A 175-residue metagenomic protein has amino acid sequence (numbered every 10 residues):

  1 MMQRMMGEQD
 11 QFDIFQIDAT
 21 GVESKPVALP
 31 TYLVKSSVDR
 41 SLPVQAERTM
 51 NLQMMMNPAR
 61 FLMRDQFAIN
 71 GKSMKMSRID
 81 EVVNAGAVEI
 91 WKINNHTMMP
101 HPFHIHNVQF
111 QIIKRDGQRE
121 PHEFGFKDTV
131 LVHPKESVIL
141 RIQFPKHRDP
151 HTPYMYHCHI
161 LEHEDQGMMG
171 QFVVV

Functional and structural regions predicted by a protein language model:
M1-P100, F144-R148, P153-V175: Extended terminal and domain-junction accessory segments
N70-V83, N107, Q111-H151: Extracytoplasmic beta-sandwich strand-turn segments characteristic of Greek-key/jelly-roll folds
P102-H104: Beta-strand signatures of extracellular beta-sandwich domains
